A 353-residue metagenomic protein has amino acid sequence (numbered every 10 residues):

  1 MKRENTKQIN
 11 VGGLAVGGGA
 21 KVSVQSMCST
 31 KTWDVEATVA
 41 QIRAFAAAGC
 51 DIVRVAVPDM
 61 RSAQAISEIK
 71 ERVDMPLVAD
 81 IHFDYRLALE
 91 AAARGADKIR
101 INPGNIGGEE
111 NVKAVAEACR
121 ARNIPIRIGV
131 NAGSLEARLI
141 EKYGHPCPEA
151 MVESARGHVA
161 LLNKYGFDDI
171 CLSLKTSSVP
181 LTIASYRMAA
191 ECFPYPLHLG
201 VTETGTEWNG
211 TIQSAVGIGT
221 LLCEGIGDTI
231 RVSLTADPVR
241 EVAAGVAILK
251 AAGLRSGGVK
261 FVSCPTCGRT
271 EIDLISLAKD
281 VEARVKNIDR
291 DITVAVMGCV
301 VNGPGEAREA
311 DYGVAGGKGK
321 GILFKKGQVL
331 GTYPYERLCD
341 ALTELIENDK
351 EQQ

Functional and structural regions predicted by a protein language model:
M1-S26, R120, A283: N-terminal amphipathic alpha-helix/helix-capping segment at the start of soluble metabolic enzymes
G19-A37, A56, M75-F83, L139-V152 (+1 more regions): Active-site mouth loops of central-metabolism enzymes
V24, D80, I128, L172 (+5 more regions): Conserved, mostly hydrophobic/aromatic
S29, V35, A46-I69, R100-G108 (+1 more regions): Glycine-rich, proline-tolerant flexible connector loops at the mouths of alpha/beta enzymes
D51, G95-E109, V201, E224-P238 (+1 more regions): Glycine-rich phosphate-binding active-site loops on the catalytic face of alpha/beta enzymes
M60-I81, A114-I126, Y186-L197, V281-V285: Alpha-helix-loop-beta-strand connector modules within alpha/beta enzyme cores
R86-R127: Hydrophobic or amphipathic alpha-helical targeting/insertion segments
V130-N131, L139-K286: Catalytic alpha/beta core domains of metabolic enzymes, predominantly
